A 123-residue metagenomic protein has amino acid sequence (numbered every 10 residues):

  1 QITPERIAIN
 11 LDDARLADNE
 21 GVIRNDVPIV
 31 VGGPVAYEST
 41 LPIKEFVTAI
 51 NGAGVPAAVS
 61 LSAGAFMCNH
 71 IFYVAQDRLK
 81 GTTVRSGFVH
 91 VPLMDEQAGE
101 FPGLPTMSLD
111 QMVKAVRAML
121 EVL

Functional and structural regions predicted by a protein language model:
Q1-S62, C68: Mid-sequence, gly/pro-rich, charge-dense loop/helix-turn segments that line enzyme active sites
F66, H70-V122: Active-site-adjacent mobile loop/cap segments within catalytic or ligand-binding domains
